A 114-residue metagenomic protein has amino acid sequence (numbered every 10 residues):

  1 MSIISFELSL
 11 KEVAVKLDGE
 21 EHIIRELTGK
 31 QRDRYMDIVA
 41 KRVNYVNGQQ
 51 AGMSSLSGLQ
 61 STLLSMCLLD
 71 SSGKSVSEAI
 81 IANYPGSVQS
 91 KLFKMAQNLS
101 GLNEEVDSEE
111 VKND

Functional and structural regions predicted by a protein language model:
M1-V15: Short acidic, Pro/Gly- and aromatic-enriched capping/linker segments at domain boundaries
E20-D114: Short, surface-exposed, charged amphipathic helix/loop patches that serve as local interaction elements
